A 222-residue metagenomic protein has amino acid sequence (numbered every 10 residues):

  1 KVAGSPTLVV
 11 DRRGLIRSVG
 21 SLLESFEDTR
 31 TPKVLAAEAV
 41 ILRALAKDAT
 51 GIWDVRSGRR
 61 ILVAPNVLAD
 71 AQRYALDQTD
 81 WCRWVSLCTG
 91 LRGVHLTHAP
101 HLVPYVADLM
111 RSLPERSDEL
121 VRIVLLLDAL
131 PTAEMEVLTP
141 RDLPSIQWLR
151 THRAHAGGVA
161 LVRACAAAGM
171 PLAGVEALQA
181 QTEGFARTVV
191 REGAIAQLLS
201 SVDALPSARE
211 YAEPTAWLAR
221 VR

Functional and structural regions predicted by a protein language model:
K1-A46, Y211-R222: A metal-dependent hydrolase signature that marks the N-terminal structural subdomain at the beginning of catalytic folds
K33-R83, L96-T97, H101: Active-site scaffold of zinc-dependent metalloenzymes
A36-K47, L126-E136, G184-T188: Short, hydrophobic/amphipathic alpha-helical patches that form generic packing surfaces within helical domains
D80-C82, S86, G90, F185: Short, hydrophobic/aromatic alpha-helical segments in well-folded domains
T89-V106: Catalytic Zn2+-binding segment of zinc metalloproteases
P104-P131: Acidic/histidine-rich catalytic neighborhood
A133-R222: Pan-zinc metallopeptidase signature
